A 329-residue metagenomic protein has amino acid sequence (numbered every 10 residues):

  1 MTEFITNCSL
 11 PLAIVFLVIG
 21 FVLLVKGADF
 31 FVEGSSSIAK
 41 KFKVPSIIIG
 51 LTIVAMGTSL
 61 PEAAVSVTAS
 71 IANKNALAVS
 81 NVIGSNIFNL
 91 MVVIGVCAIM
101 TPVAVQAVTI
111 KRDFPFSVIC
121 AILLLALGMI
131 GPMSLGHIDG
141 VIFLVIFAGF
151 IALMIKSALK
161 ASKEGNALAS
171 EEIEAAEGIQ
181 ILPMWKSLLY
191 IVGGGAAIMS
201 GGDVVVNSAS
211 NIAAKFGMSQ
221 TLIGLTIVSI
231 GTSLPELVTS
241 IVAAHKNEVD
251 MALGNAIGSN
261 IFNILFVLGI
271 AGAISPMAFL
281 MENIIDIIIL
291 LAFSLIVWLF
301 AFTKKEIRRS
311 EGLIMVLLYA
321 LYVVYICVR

Functional and structural regions predicted by a protein language model:
M1-R329: Hydrophobic alpha-helical segments, chiefly the membrane-spanning helices and signal/signal-anchor peptides
